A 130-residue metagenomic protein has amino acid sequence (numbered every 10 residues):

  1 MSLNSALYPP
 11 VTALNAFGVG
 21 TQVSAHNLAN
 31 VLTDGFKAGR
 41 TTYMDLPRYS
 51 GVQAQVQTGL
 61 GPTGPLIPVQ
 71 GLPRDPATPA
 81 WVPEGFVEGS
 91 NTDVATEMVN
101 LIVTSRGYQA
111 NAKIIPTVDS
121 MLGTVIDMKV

Functional and structural regions predicted by a protein language model:
M1-V130: Amphipathic alpha-helical polymerization modules
